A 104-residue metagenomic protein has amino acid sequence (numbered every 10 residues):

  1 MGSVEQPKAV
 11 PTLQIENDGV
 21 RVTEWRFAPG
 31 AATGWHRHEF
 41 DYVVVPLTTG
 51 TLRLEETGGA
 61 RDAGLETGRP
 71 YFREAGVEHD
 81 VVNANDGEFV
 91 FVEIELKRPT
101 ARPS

Functional and structural regions predicted by a protein language model:
G2-W35, E39: N-terminal first-folded block
G19, G58-G76: Short acidic-glycine-tyrosine-enriched beta hairpin
A32, T51, R69-P70: Residue-level marker of beta-strand positions
T33-W35, R53-L54, E78-N85: Short beta-strand His + acidic residue motifs that chelate non-heme Fe in jelly-roll/DSBH and cupin folds
R37-R53: Short, conserved beta-strand element in jelly-roll/cupin
A75-P99: Ligand-binding loop in jelly-roll beta-barrel domains
R102-S104: Extracytoplasmic/periplasmic copper-protein system
